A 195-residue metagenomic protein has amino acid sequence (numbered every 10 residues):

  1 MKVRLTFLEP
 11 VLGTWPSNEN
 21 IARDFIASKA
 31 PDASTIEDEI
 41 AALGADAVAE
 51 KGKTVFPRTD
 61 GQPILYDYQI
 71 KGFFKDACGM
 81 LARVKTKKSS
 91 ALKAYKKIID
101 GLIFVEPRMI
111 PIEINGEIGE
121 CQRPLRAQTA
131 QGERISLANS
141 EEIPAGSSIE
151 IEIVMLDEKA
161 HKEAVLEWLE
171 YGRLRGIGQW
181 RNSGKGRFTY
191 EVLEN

Functional and structural regions predicted by a protein language model:
M1-N195: RNA-interacting cores
